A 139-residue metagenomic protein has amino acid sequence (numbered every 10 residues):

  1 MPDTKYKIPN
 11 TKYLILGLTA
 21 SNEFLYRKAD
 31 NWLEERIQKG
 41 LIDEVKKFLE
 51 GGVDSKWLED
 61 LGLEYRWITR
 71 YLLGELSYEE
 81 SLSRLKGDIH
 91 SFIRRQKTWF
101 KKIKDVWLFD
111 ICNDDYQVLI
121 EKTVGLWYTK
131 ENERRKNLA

Functional and structural regions predicted by a protein language model:
T4-A139: Catalytic core of IPPT-family isopentenyl/dimethylallyl transferases that prenylate adenosine-containing substrates
